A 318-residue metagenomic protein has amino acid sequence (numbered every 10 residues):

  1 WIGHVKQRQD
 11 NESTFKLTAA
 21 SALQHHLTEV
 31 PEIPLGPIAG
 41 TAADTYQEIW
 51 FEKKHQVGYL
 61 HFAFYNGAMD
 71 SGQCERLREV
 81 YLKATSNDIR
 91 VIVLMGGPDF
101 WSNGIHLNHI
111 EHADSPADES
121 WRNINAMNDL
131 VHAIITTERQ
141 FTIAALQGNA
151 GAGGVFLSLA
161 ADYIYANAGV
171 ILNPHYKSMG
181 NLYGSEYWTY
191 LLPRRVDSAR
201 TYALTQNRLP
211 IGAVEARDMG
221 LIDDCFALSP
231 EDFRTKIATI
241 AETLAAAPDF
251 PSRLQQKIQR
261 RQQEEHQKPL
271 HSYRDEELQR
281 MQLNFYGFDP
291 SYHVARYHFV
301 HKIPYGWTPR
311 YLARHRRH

Functional and structural regions predicted by a protein language model:
W1, L77, L94, L157-S158 (+2 more regions): Hydrophobic alpha-helical segments that mediate membrane insertion or helix-helix packing
W1-Q24, I222-Y292: C-terminal long alpha-helix characteristic of the crotonase
V5-M95: Conserved CoA-thioester-binding segment of acyl-CoA-metabolizing enzymes
R8-Q9, D99-S102, G151, Y305: Short, active-site-adjacent cap segments at secondary-structure transitions
H55-L60, Q73-D118, D129-I143, N167-I171 (+1 more regions): A structural preference for short, pocket-lining loop segments at secondary-structure junctions
T136-R139, A145-A152, L157-I171, H175-S252: Crotonase-fold acyl-CoA enzyme core
D289-H293, V300-H318: Patatin-like phospholipase
